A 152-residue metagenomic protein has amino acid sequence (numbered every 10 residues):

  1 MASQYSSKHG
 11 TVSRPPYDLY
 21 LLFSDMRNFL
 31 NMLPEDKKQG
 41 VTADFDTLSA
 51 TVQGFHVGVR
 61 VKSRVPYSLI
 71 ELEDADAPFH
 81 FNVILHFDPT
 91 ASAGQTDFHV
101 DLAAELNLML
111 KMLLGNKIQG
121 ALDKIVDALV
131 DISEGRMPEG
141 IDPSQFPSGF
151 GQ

Functional and structural regions predicted by a protein language model:
M1-T42, Q152: Hydrophobic ligand-binding cavity/cleft-lining segments
S3-H9, T47, H56, L69 (+2 more regions): Intrinsic-disorder/low-complexity, polar/charged segments enriched in Ser/Thr/Lys/Arg/Asp/Glu/Gln
H9-S13, R60, H86: Generic structural detector for well-ordered beta-strands
L19-F23, F29, L48, V61 (+2 more regions): Hydrophobic pocket/interface hotspot
M26-M32, A121-A128, I132, R136: Conserved short hydrophobic interaction patches
L30-L33, K37-P78, F150-G151: Glycine-rich portal/gate segments that line the openings of hydrophobic small-molecule binding cavities
D76-D127, D131: Beta-strand/loop substructures that line and gate deep hydrophobic ligand-binding cavities in soluble
D127-Q152: Short, highly charged C-terminal tails/helix-capping segments
